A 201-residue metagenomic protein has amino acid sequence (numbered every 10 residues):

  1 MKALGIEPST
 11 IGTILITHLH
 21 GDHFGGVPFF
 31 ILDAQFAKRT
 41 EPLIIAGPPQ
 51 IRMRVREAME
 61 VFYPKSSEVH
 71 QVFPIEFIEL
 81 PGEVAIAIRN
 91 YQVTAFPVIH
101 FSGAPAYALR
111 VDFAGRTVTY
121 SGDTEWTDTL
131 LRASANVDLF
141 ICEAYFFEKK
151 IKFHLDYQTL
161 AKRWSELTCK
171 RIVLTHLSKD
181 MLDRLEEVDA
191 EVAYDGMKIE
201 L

Functional and structural regions predicted by a protein language model:
M1-T119, L185-L201: Binuclear metal-dependent hydrolase catalytic cores
H18, P49, T124, H176-L177: Conserved residues at beta->alpha junctions
R39, R56, Q71-I75, G103 (+5 more regions): Aromatic-enriched hydrophobic runs in primary sequence
T119-E125: Active-site glycine- and acidic-residue-rich loops that bind and position anionic ligands or nucleotide-like cofactors
E125-L201: Cap/insert and terminal regions of metallo-dependent hydrolase folds
